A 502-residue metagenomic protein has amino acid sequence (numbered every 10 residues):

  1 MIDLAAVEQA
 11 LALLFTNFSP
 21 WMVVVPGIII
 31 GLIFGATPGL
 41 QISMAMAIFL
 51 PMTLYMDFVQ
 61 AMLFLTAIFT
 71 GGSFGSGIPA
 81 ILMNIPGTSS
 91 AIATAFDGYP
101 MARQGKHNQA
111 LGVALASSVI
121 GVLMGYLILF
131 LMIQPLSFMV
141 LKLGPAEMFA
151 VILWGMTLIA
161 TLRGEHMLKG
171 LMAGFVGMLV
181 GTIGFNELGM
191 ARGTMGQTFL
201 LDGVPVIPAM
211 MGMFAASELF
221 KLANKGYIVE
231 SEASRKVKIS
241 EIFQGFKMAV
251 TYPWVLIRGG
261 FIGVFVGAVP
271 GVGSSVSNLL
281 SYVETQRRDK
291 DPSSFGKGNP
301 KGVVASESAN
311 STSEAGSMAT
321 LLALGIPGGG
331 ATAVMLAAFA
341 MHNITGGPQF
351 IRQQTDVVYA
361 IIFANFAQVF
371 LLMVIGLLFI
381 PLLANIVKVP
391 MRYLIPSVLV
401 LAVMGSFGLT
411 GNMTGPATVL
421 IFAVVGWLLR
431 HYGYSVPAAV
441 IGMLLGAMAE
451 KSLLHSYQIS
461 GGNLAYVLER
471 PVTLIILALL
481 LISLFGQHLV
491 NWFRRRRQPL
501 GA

Functional and structural regions predicted by a protein language model:
M1-A61, G193-N299, A384-N385, L401-F407 (+3 more regions): Helix-loop-helix hairpins and the membrane-proximal interhelical loops of multi-pass alpha-helical transport proteins
P26-I42, G71-N84, I159-G164, F261-P270 (+3 more regions): Transmembrane alpha-helix interface/packing and boundary motifs in multi-pass membrane proteins, characterized by
I33-S43, I81-I92, M124-I128, V266-V276 (+4 more regions): Short helix-coil transition sites and intra-membrane helix breaks within transmembrane domains of multi-pass
Q41-M52, L65, A80-P100, L131 (+7 more regions): Re-entrant/interfacial helical elements at transmembrane boundaries that shape and gate the permeation pathway
I48, L82-Q109, P135, G144 (+4 more regions): Flexible loop linkers connecting adjacent transmembrane helices in multi-pass alpha-helical membrane transporters
V59-L63, P100-S117, K290-G302, G330-A333 (+1 more regions): Membrane-interface alpha-helices at helix entry/exit sites of multi-pass transporters
F69-A80, N299-L324, G328, G346-I375: A structural-propensity feature for long, helix-poor, extended segments
G112-Y227, M341-R495: Membrane-embedded alpha-helical modules
